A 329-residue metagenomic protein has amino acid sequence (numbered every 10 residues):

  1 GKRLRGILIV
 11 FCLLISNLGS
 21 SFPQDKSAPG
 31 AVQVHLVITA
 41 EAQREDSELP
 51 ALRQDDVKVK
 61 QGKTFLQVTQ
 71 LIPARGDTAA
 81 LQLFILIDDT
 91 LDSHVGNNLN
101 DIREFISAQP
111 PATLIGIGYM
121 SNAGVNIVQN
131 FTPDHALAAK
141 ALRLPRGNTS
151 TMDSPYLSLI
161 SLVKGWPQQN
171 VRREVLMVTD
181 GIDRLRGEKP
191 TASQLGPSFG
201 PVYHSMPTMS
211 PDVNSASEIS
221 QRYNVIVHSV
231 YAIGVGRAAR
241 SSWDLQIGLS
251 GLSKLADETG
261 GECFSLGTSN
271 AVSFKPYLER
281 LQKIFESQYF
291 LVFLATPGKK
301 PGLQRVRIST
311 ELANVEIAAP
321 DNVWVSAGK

Functional and structural regions predicted by a protein language model:
G1-L4: N-terminal secretory signal peptides that target proteins for export/translocation
G6-N17: Bacterial N-terminal signal peptides
F22-K329: Scaffold/interface architecture of coatomer-like assemblies
